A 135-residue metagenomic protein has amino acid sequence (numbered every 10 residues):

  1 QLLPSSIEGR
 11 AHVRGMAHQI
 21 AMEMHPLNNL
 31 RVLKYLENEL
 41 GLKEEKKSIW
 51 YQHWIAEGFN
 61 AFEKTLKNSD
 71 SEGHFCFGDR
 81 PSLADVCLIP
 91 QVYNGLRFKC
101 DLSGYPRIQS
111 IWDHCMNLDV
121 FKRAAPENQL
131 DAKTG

Functional and structural regions predicted by a protein language model:
Q1, K64-F77, V120-A125: Surface-exposed helix-capping loop/turn segments at secondary-structure junctions
Q1-K46: GST-like domain detector, emphasizing the conserved glutathione-binding G-site in the N-terminal thioredoxin-like
L2-H12, Y51, D70-A84: All-alpha amphipathic helical-bundle segments outside canonical DNA-binding/catalytic cores that form hydrophobic
V13, F62, D85, C115-L118: Residue-level signal for nonpolar/aromatic packing positions in well-ordered secondary structure
A21, H25-N28, F59-E63, M116: Structural signal for well-ordered, non-membrane alpha-helices
L27, R31, F75-D101, Q109 (+1 more regions): GST superfamily/GST-like fold recognition
S48-N68: Amphipathic alpha-helical packing segments from all-alpha helical-bundle domains
P126-G135: C-terminal helix/juxtamembrane-tail motif
